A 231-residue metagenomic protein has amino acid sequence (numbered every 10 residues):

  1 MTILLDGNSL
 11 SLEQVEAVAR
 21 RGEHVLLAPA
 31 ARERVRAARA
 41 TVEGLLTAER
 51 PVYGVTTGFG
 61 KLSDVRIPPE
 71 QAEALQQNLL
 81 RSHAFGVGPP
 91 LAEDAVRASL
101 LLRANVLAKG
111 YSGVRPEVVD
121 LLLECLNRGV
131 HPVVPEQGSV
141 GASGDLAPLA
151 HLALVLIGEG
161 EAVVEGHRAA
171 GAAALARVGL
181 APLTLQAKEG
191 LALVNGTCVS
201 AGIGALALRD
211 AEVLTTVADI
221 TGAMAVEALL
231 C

Functional and structural regions predicted by a protein language model:
M1-C231: Conserved, well-structured ligand/cofactor-binding cores
